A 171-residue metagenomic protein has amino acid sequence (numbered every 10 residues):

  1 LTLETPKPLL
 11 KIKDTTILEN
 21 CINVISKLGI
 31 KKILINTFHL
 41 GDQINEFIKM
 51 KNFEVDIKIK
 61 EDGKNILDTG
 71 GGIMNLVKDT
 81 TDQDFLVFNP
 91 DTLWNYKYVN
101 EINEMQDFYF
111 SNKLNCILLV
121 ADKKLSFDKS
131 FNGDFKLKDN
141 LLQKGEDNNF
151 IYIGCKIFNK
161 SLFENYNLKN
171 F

Functional and structural regions predicted by a protein language model:
L1-K13, S26-L28: Glycine-rich N-terminal loop/short-helix segment of MobA-like nucleotidyltransferase
E4, D68, T80, S111 (+2 more regions): A generic fold-level signal
L9, F135-L137: A structural signal for short hydrophobic beta-strand segments in well-ordered beta-sheet cores
T15-N89, L93, N165: Conserved N-terminal catalytic core of the sugar/cofactor nucleotidyltransferase
F85-L86, L93, Y98-F110, K123-F127 (+2 more regions): Catalytic-core segments of class I nucleotidyltransferases/pyrophosphorylases that form NMP-activated intermediates
L119: Extracellular glycan-interaction surfaces
